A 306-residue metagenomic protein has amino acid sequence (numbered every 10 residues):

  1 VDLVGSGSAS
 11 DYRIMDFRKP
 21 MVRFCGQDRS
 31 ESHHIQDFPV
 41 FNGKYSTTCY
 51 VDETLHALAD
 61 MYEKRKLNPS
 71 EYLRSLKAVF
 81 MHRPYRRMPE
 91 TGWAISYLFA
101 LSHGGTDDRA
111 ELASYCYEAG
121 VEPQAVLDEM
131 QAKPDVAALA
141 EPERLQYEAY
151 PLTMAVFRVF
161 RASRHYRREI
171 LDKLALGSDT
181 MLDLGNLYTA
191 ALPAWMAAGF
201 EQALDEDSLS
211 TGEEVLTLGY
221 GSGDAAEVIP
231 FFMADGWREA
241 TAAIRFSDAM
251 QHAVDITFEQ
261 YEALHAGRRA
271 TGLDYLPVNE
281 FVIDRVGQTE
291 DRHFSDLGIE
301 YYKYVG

Functional and structural regions predicted by a protein language model:
V1-D60, R65, G104-D128, A132 (+1 more regions): Condensing-enzyme catalytic core mediating Claisen C-C bond formation in acyl metabolism
V1-S6, S70-M81, G104-Y117, G177-S178 (+1 more regions): Beta-strand segments within the central parallel beta-sheet cores of soluble alpha/beta enzyme folds
F38-T47, L73-F80, L174-A191, E214-L218: Cysteine-centered functional microenvironments
V51-A59, E90-A94, A190-A197: Predominant activation on well-ordered alpha-helical scaffold segments within soluble catalytic domains
A57-K77, A94-F99, E129-Q131, G199-S208: Phosphate/pyrophosphate-binding loops at sites that engage ATP/ADP/AMP, CoA/4′-phosphopantetheine, polyphosphate
N68-I95, K133-T153: Conserved beta-ketoacyl condensing-enzyme motif
A100-A191: Conserved catalytic cysteine-centered active-site region of acyl-thioester-dependent Claisen-condensing enzymes
V159, K173-L174, W195-A253: Catalytic phosphate/nucleotide-handling subdomain of diverse soluble enzymes
